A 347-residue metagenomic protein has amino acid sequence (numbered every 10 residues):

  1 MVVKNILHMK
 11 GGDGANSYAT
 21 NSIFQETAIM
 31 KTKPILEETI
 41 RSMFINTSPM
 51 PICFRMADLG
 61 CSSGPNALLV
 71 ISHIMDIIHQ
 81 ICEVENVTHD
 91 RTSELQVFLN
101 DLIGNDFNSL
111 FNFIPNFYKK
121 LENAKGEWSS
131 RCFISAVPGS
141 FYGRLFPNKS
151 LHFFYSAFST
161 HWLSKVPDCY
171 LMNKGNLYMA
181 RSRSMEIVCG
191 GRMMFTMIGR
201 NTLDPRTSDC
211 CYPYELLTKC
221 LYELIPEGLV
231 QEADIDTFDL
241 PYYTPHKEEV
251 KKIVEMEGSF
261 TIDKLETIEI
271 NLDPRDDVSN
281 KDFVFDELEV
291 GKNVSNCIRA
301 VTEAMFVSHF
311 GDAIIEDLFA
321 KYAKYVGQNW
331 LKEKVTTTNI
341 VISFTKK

Functional and structural regions predicted by a protein language model:
M1-K149, W162-S184, F195-L203, E316-S343: N-terminal charged/capping segments associated with class I S-adenosyl-L-methionine
E26-I29, L99, F158, L217 (+3 more regions): Generic hydrophobic, helix-prone segments enriched in Leu/Val/Ile
N148-L151, S259: Structural signal for repeat-unit boundaries in curved repeat scaffolds
Y155: A conserved beta-strand element that flanks and buttresses the S-adenosyl-L-methionine
F158-S159, V254: Short catalytic micro-motifs in class I SAM-dependent methyltransferases
C189-I314: Substrate-binding/catalytic lobe of Class I Rossmann-like enzymes that use SAM or dcSAM, i.e., the mid-to-C-terminal
